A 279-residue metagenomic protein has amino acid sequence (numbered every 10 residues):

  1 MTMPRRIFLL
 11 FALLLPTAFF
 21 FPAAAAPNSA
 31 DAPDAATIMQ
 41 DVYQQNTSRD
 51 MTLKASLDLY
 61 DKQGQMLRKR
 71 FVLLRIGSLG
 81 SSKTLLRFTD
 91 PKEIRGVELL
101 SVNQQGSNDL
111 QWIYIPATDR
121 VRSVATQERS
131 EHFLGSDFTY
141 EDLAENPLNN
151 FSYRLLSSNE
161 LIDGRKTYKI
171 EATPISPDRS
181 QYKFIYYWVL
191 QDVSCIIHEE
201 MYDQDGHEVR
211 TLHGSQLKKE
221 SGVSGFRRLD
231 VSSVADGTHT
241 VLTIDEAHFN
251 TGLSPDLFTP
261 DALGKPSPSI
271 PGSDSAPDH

Functional and structural regions predicted by a protein language model:
M1-F11: Bacterial N-terminal signal peptides that target proteins for export
L10-F19: Bacterial N-terminal signal peptides
A23-P27: Boundary at the C-terminal end of the N-terminal hydrophobic targeting segment
D34-A117: N-terminal mature ectodomain segment of secretory-pathway/periplasmic proteins
T37-Q40, S56, K69-V72, T139 (+3 more regions): Short structured motifs
M66, I94, G106, S152 (+2 more regions): Short solvent-exposed loop/turn micro-motifs enriched in small/polar/acidic residues
T89, L100-V102, L110-Y114, R120-V124 (+3 more regions): Gly/Pro-enriched, hydrophobic low-complexity segments that function as extracytoplasmic propeptides/linkers
G252-H279: Gram-negative outer-membrane assembly/targeting C-terminal domains
